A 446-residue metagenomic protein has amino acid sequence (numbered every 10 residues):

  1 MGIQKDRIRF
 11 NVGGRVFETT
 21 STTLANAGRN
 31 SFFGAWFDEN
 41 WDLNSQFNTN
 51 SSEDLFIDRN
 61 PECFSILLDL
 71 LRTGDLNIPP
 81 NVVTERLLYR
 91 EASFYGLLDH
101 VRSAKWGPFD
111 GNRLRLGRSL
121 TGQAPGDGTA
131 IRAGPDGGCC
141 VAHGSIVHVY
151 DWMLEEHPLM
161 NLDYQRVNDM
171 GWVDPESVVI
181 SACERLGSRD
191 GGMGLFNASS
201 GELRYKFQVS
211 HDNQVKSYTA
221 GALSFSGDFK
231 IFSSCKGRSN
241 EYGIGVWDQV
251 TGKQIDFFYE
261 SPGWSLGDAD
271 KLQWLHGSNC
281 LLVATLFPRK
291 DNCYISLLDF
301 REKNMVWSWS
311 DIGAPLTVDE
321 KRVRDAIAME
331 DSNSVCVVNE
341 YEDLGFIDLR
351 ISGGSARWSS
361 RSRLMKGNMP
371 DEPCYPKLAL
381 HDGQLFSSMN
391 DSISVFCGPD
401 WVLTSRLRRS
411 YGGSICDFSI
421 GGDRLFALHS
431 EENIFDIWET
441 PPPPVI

Functional and structural regions predicted by a protein language model:
M1-R59: BTB/POZ (also called T1 in voltage-gated K+ channels) oligomerization domain detector
W106-D127, Y150-E156: A short helix->beta-strand "capping" segment at the edge of beta-propeller domains
G117-V147, Q165-N168: Beta-strand-rich domains and repeat architectures in extracellular enzymes and scaffolds, especially beta-propellers
P125-R132, Y164-W172, D212-F225, G263-G277 (+3 more regions): Canonical WD40 repeat/beta-propeller blade segments in eukaryotic WD-repeat proteins
D136-C140, P158-L159, P175-S181, Y205 (+13 more regions): Structural hallmark of WD40 beta-propellers
I146-D151, L186-L195, T219, R238-V246 (+5 more regions): Structural motif
W152-E155, A198-G201, D248-G252, F300-K303 (+3 more regions): Short loop/turn segments that connect beta-strands within beta-propeller blades
G412-I446: Blade-level signature of beta-propeller repeat domains, shared across WD40, Kelch, NHL, RCC1 and BNR/Asp-box propellers
